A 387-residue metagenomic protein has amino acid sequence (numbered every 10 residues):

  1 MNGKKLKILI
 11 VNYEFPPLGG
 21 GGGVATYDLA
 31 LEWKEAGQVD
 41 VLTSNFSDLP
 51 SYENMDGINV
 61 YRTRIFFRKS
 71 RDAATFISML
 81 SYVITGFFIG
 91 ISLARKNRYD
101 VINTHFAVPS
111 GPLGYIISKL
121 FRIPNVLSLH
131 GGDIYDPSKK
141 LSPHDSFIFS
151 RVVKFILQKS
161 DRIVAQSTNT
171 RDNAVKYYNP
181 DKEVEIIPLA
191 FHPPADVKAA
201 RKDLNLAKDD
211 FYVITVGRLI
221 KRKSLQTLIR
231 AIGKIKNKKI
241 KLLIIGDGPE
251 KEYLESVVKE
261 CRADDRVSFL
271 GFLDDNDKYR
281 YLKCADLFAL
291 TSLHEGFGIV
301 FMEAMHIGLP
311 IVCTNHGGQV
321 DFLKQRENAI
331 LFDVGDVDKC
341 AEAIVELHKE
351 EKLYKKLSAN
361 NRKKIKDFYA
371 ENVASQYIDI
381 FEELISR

Functional and structural regions predicted by a protein language model:
Y52, A195-A207, Y212: A short helix/loop element that forms part of the nucleotide-sugar donor recognition site in Leloir-type
R171-F191: Helix-loop-beta element that forms the nucleotide-linked donor phosphate-binding surface in glycosyltransferases
A207-K223, I229-I232, L243: Conserved donor-binding/catalytic core segment of Leloir-type glycosyltransferases
E255-L273: Nucleotide-activated donor-binding/catalytic signature segment of Leloir-type glycosyltransferases, i.e., the conserved
L293: Aromatic "clamp/platform" in nucleotide-sugar-dependent glycosyltransferases that forms part of the donor/acceptor
P310-C313: Short hydrophobic beta-strand element within catalytic cores of glycosyltransferases and related nucleotide-activated
Q325-R326, I330-V337, E346-E351: Conserved acidic donor-binding segment of nucleotide-sugar-dependent glycosyltransferases
K339, E346, L353-D367, Q376-D379: A short, well-ordered alpha-helix in the C-terminal region of glycosyltransferases
